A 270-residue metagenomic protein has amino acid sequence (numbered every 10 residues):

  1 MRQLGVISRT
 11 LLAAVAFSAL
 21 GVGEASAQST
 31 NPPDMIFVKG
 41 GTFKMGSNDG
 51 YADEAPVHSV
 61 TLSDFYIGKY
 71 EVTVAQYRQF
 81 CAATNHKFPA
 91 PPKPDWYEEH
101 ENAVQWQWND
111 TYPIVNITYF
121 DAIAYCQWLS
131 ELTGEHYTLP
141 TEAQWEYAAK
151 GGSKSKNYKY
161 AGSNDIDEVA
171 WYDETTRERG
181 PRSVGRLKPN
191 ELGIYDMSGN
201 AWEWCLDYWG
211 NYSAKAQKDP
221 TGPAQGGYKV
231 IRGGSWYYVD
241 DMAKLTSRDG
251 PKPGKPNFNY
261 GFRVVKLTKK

Functional and structural regions predicted by a protein language model:
M1-L12: Bacterial N-terminal signal peptides that target proteins for export
F17-A25: C-terminal segment of classical bacterial N-terminal signal peptides
P33, E135-H136, P189-L192: Short loop/turn microsegments at loop-to-beta-strand junctions
T42-S47, T61-G162, Y208-N211, K266-K270: Active-site microenvironments of metalloenzymes and redox enzymes
G50-V60, S153-K154, T176-G180, M197-K270: Surface-exposed recognition segments
E168-I194: A short, contiguous structural element within a folded domain that forms the immediate neighborhood of a functional site
